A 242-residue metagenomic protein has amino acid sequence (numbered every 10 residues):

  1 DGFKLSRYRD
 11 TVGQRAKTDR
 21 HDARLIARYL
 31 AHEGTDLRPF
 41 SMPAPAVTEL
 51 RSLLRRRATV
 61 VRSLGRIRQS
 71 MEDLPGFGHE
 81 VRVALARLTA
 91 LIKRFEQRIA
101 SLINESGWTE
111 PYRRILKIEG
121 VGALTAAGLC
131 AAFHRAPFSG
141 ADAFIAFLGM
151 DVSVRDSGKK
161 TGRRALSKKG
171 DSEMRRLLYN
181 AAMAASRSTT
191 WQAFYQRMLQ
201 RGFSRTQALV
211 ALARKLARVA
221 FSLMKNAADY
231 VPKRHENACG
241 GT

Functional and structural regions predicted by a protein language model:
G2-R114, I118, A127: Long, charge-rich intrinsically disordered scaffolds of nucleic-acid metabolism proteins
V12, R38-S52, D73, T161-L166 (+1 more regions): Short, solvent-exposed helix-loop connector elements
D22, A46, R56, A84 (+4 more regions): Helical mechanochemical/support elements of P-loop NTPase systems and associated helical scaffolds
E33-R38, I67, H134-F138, A184-T190 (+1 more regions): Short helix-capping/linker segments at secondary-structure and domain boundaries
A123, G128-R205, G240-T242: Phosphate-backbone recognition surface of nucleic-acid-processing proteins
T189-T242: Acidic, carboxylate-rich catalytic segments that either coordinate divalent cations
